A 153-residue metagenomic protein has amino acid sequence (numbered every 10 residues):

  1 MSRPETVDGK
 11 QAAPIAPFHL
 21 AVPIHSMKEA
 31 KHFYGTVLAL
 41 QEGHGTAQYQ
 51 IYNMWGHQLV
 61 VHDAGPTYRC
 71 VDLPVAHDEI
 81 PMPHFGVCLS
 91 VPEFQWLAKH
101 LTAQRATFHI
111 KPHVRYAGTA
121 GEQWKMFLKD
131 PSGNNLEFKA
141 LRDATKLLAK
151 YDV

Functional and structural regions predicted by a protein language model:
S2-A13, A98-V153: Vicinal oxygen chelate
T6-G9, C70-V75: Short beta-strand/turn micro-motifs at beta-sheet edges
A12, Q50-I51, P74-H77, A117-G118: Short secondary-structure boundary/capping segments
A16-H25, N53, D72-L101, Q123-K129: Vicinal oxygen chelate
H19, L40, Y49, M54-Q58 (+2 more regions): Generic alpha-helical hydrophobic packing signal
V22-Y68: Core segments of cupin and vicinal oxygen chelate
K31-H32, Q95, L136: Alpha-helical elements of the RecA-like P-loop NTPase motor core of helicases
V60-H62, G86, K139: Residues in well-ordered beta-strands of folded domains
